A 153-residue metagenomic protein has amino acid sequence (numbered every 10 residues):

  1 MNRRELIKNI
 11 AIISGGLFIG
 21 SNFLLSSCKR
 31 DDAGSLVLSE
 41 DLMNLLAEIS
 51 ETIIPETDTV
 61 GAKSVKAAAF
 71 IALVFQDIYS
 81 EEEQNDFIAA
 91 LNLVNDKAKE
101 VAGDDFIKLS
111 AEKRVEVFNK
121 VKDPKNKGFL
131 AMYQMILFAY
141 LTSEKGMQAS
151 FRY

Functional and structural regions predicted by a protein language model:
M1, E5, S21-E56: C-terminal segment of N-terminal export signals and the immediately downstream linker at the start of the mature
I7-S26, S110: N-terminal export signals
C28, A62-A69: Short alpha-helical hairpin
L38-N44, G61-A62, D123-G128: Structural motif
E48, K66-Y153: Mature-region segments of soluble proteins
I53, T57-V65: Long, well-ordered alpha/beta core segments of mature domains
